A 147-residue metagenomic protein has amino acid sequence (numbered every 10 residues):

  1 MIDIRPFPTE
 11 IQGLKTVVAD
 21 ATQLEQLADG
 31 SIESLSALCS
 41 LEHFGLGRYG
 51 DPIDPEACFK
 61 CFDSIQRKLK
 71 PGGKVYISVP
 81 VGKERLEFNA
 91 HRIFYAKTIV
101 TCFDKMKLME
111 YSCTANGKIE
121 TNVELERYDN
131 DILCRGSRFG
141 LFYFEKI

Functional and structural regions predicted by a protein language model:
M1-D3, E33-A37, Y76-S78, L108-E110: A structural signal for short, well-ordered beta-strand segments and their strand-loop junctions that often border
M1-L24: Class I SAM-dependent methyltransferase SAM/SAH-binding core
L24-S36: A short acidic, Gly/Pro-enriched loop at the edge of an enzyme's catalytic core that lines a small-molecule cofactor
S36-L41, G45: A conserved beta-strand element that flanks and buttresses the S-adenosyl-L-methionine
L46-R48, F88: Conserved catalytic-core motifs of eukaryotic protein kinase domains, centered on the activation segment
I53-K74: A short glycine-rich, Lys/Arg-flanked "PGG" loop and its adjoining helix->strand segment in the class I
E56, I77, G82-C102: Acceptor-substrate binding/catalytic loop of class I
A96-I147: Class I S-adenosyl-L-methionine
